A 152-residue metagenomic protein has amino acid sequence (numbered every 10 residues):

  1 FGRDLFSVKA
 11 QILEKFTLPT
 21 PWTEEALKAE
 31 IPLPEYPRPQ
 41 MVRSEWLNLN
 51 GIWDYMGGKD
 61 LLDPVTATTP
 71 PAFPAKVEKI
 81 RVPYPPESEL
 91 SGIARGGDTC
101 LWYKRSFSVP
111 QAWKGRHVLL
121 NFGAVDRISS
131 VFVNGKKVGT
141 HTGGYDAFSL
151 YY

Functional and structural regions predicted by a protein language model:
F1-S91: Accessory carbohydrate-binding/adhesion or oligomerization-edge regions at the termini of glycan-active proteins
D4-F6, E14-F16, E24, E35 (+3 more regions): Accessory beta-strand-rich segments of carbohydrate-active enzymes
